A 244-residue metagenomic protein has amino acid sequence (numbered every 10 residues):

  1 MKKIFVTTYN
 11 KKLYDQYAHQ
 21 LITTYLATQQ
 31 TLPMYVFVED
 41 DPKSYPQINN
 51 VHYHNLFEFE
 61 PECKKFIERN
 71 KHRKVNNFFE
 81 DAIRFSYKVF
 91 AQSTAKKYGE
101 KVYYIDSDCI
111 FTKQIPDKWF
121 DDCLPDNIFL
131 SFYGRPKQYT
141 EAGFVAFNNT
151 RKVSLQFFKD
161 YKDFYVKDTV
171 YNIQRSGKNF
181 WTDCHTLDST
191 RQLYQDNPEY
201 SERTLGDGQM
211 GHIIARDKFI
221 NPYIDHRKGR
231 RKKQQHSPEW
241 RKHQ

Functional and structural regions predicted by a protein language model:
M1-K71, K97-Y98, N149-K152, R227-Q234 (+1 more regions): N-terminal anchoring/stem segment of glycosyltransferases
Y14-D15, A82-F85, F180: A conditional alpha-helix N-cap/helix-loop micro-motif detector
H19, S86-F90, W181-S189: A structural signal for well-ordered alpha-helical segments within the folded catalytic domains of diverse enzymes
P33-P42, H52-P61, L130-G134, N172-F180 (+1 more regions): A generic structural motif
F66-R84: An acidic/histidine-cluster motif and surrounding catalytic segment that typifies divalent-metal-assisted enzyme active
R84-F132: GT-A fold catalytic core of metal-dependent nucleotide-sugar glycosyltransferases, centered on the diacidic
T112-R175, F180: Conserved catalytic core of nucleotide-sugar-dependent glycosyltransferases
K152-Q244: Catalytic core and acceptor-binding pocket of nucleotide-sugar-dependent glycosyltransferases
